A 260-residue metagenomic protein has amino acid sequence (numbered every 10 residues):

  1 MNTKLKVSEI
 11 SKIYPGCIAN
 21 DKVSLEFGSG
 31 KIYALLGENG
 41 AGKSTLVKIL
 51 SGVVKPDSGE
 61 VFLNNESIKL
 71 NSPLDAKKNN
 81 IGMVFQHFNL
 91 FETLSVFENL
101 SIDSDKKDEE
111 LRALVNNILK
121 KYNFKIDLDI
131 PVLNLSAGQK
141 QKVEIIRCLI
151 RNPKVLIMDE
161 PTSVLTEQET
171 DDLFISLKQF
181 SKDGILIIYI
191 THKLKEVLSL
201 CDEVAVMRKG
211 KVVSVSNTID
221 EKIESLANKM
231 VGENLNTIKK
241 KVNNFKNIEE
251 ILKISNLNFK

Functional and structural regions predicted by a protein language model:
N2-K260: Glycine-rich phosphate-binding loops of nucleotide-dependent enzymes
